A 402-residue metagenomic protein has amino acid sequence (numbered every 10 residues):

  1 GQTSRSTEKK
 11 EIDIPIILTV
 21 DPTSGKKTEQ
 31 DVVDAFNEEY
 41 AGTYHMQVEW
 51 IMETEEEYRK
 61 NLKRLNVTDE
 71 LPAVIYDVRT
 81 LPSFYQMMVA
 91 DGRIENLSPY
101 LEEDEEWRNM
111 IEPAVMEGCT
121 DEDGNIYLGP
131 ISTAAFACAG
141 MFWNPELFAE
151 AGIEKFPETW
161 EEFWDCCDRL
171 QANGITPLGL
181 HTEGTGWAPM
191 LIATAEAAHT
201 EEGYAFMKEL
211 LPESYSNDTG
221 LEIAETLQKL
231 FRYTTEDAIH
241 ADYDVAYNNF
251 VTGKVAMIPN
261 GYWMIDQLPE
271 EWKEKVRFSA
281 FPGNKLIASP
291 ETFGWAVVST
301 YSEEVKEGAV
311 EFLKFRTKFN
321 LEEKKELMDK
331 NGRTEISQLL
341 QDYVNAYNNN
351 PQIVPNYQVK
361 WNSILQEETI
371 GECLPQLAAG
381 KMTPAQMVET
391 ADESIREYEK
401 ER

Functional and structural regions predicted by a protein language model:
G1-D91, E105-R108, K155, I239 (+4 more regions): Conserved N-terminal structural module of periplasmic/extracytoplasmic solute-binding proteins
E38, N66-D69, E150-A151, E225 (+5 more regions): Extracytoplasmic/periplasmic substrate-recognition and gating elements
R79-C138, R277, N348: Hinge/lid segment of periplasmic solute-binding proteins
P82-M87, Y262-E274: A ligand-binding cleft/hinge motif common to bilobed small-molecule-binding domains
N96-I111, K155, A198-E222, E270-E271 (+1 more regions): Short, solvent-exposed loop/beta-turn-alpha elements that line the ligand-binding surface or hinge of extracytoplasmic
D121-A134, A139, W164-P212, V255: Extracytoplasmic/periplasmic solute-binding protein
C166-L170, E209-H240: Glycine-centered hinge/linker elements that transmit conformational signals in sensory and ligand-binding systems
E274, S279, K324-Q376, E401: Long, aromatic- and glycine/proline-rich binding clefts that accommodate carbohydrate-like moieties
